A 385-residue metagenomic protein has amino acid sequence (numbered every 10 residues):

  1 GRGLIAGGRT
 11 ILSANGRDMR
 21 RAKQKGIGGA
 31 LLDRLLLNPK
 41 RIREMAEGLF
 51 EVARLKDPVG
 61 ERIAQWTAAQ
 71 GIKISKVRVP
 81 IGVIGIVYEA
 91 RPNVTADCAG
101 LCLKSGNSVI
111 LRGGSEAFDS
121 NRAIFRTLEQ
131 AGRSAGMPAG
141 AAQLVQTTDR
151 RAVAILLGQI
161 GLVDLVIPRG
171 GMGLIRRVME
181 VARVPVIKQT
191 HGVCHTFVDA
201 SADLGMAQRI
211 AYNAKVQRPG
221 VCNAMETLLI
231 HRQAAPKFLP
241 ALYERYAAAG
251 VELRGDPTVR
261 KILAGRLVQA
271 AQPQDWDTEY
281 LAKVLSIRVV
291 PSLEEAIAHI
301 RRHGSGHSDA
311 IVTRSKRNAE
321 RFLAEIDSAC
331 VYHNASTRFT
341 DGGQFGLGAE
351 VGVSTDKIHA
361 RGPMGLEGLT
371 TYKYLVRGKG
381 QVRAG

Functional and structural regions predicted by a protein language model:
G1-I74, L101: N-terminal Rossmann-like NAD(P)+-binding subdomain of aldehyde/semialdehyde dehydrogenases
G3-T10, D18-A22, V52-K56, T127-P138 (+13 more regions): Change "in soluble alpha/beta enzymes" to "in soluble alpha/beta proteins
I5, A90-N93, D97-S105, A123 (+4 more regions): ALDH superfamily catalytic-core signature
R54, E61-A202, P236: Rossmann-like NAD(P) dinucleotide-binding subdomain of oxidoreductase/dehydrogenase enzymes
V59, A135-A142, P219-A224, E252-T258 (+3 more regions): Flexible, glycine/charged-enriched surface loops at secondary-structure junctions
L228-I230, A282-P291, G306-I311: Short, well-ordered beta-strand elements within core beta-sheets of diverse protein domains
A241, L263, L293, A298-R383: C-terminal core of ALDH-fold dehydrogenases
